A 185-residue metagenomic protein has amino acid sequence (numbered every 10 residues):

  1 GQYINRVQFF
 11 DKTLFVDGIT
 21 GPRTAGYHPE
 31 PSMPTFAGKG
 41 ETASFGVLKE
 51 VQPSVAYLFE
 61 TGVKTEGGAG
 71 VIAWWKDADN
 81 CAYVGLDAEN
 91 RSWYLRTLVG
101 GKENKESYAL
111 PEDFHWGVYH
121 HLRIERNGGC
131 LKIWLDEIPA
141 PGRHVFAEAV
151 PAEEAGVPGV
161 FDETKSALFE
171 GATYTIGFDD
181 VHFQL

Functional and structural regions predicted by a protein language model:
G1-L185: Extracellular glycan-recognition regions
